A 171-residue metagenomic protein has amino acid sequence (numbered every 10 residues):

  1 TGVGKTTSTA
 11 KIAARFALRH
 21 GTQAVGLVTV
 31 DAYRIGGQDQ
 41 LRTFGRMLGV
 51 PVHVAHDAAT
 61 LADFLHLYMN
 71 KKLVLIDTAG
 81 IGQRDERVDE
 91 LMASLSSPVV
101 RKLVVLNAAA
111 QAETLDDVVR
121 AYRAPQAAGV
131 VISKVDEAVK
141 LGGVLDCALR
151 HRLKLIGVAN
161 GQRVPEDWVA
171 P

Functional and structural regions predicted by a protein language model:
T1-A13, D31, S133: Glycine-rich phosphate-binding P-loop
T1-V3, H20, V25-G36, T43-E90 (+1 more regions): Switch II (G3) loop of P-loop NTPases
T1-V3, H56-D57, D63, K72-L75 (+4 more regions): C-terminal-of-GTPase-core extension/linker across diverse P-loop GTPases
G4-K5, G36-G37, Q83-R84, Q111-T114 (+2 more regions): Secondary-structure boundary/capping motif
A10, F44-R46, A62-Y68, D85-K154: Conserved C-terminal guanine-recognition region of P-loop GTPase G domains, centered on the G4
A14-R19: Walker A/P-loop NTP-binding motif
G26-V28, H53, L103, G129-V131 (+1 more regions): Hydrophobic/aromatic beta-strand patches that form the interior of the parallel beta-sheet core in alpha/beta enzyme
V30, N107, N160: Cofactor-binding loop segments of dinucleotide-utilizing enzymes, especially the Rossmann-like FAD- and NAD(P)+-binding
